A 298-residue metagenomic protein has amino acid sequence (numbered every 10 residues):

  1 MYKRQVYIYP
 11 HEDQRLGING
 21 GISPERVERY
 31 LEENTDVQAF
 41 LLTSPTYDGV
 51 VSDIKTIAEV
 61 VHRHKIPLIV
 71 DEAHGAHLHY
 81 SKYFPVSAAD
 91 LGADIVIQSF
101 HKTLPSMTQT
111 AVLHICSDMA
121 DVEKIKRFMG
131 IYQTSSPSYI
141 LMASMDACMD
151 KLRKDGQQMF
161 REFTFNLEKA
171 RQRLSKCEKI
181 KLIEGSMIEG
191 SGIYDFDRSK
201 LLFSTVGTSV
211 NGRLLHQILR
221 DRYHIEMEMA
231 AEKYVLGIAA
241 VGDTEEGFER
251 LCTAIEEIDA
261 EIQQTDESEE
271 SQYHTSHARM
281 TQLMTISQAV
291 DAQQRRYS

Functional and structural regions predicted by a protein language model:
K3-M187: Conserved PLP-enzyme active-site core in the AAT-like
Q172-S298: Non-catalytic terminal extensions of PLP-dependent enzymes
